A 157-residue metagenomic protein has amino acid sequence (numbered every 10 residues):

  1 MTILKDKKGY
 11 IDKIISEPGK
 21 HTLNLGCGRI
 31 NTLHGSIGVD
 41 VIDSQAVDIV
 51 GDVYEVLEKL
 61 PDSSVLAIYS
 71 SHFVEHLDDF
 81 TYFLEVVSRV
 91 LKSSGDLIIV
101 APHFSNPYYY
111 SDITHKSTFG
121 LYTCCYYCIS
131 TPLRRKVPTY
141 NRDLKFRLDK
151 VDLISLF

Functional and structural regions predicted by a protein language model:
M1-I14: Class I SAM-dependent methyltransferase Rossmann-like catalytic core, especially the SAM/SAH-binding loop
L4-D6, P18-T22, N31-L33, Y127-L133: Short amphipathic alpha-helical surface micro-motifs
K13-I14, P18-N106: Conserved SAM-binding loop
D78-Y82, V86, K92, D96-F157: S-adenosyl-L-methionine-dependent methyltransferase catalytic module, highlighting the catalytic core
